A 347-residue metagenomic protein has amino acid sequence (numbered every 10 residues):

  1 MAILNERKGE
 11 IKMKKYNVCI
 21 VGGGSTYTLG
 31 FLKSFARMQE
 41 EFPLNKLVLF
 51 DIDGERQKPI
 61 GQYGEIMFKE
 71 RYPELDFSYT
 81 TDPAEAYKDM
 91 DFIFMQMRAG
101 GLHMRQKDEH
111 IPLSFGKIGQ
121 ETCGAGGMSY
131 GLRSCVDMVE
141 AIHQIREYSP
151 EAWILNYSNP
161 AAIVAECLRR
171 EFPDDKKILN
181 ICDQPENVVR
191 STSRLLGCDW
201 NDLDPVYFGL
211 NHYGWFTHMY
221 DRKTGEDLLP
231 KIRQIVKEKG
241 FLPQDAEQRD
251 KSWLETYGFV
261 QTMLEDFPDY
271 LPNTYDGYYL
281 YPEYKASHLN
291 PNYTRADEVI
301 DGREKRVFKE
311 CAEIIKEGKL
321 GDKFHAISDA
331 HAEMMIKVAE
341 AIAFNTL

Functional and structural regions predicted by a protein language model:
M1-K12: Short, Lys/Arg-enriched N-terminal segments with co-localized hydrophobic residues within the first ~10-30 amino acids
N17-C19: Conserved beta-strand elements of the Class I
G24: Conserved glycine-rich cofactor-binding loop
F42-E65: NAD(P)-binding Rossmann-fold cofactor-contacting core
D76-D89: Short acidic low-complexity segments
H103-F172: Rossmann-fold NAD(P)-binding glycine/threonine-rich loop
A141-R222: Internal, well-ordered domain-core segments that constitute the primary functional module of diverse proteins
G197-L347: Long, compositionally biased stretches enriched for glycine and/or charged residues
